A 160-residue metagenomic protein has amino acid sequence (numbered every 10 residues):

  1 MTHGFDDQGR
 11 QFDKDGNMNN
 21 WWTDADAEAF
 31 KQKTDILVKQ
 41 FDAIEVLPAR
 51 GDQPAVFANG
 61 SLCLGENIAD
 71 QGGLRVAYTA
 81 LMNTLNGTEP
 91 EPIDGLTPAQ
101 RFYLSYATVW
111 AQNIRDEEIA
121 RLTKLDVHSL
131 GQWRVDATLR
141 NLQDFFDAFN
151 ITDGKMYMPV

Functional and structural regions predicted by a protein language model:
T2-V160: Zinc-dependent metallohydrolase catalytic domains
